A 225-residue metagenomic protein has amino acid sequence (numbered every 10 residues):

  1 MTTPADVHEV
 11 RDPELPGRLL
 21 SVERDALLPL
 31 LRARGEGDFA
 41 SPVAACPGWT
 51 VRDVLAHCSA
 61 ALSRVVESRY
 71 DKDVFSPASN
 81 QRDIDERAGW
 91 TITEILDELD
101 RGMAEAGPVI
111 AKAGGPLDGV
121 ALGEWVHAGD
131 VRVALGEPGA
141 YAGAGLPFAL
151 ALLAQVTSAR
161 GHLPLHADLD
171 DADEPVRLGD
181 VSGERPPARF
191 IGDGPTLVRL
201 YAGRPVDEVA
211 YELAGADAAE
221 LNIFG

Functional and structural regions predicted by a protein language model:
M1-G37: N-terminal capping/interface segment
T2-L15, S41, Y70-V74, K112-G225: Structured surface interface patches that mediate subunit assembly and partner/cofactor docking
T2-L15, S59-A111: Short, helix-capping/interhelical loops that line the mouth of catalytic, cofactor-, or ligand-binding pockets
P16, L20, I92, L96-L99 (+1 more regions): Hydrophobic packing residues in well-ordered alpha-helices of helical domains and bundles
R24, L28, R32, L62-V66 (+2 more regions): Structural signal for well-ordered, non-membrane alpha-helices
L28-W49, P108-G115: Helix-loop segments that flank and shape redox-cofactor active sites
T50-V51, T91, D193: Short, structural beta-strand-to-alpha-helix junction motif
